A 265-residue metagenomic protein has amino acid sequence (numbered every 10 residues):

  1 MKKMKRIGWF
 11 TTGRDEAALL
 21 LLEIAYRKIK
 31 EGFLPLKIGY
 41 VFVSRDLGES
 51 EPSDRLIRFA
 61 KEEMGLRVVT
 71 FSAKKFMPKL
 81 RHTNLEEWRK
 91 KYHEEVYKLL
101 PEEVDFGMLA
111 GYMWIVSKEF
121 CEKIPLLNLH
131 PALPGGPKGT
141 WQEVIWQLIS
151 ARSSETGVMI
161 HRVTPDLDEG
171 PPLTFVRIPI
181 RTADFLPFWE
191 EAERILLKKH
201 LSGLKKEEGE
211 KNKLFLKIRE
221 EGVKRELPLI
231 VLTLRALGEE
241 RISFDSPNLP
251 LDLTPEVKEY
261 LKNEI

Functional and structural regions predicted by a protein language model:
M1-I265: One-carbon transfer enzymes
